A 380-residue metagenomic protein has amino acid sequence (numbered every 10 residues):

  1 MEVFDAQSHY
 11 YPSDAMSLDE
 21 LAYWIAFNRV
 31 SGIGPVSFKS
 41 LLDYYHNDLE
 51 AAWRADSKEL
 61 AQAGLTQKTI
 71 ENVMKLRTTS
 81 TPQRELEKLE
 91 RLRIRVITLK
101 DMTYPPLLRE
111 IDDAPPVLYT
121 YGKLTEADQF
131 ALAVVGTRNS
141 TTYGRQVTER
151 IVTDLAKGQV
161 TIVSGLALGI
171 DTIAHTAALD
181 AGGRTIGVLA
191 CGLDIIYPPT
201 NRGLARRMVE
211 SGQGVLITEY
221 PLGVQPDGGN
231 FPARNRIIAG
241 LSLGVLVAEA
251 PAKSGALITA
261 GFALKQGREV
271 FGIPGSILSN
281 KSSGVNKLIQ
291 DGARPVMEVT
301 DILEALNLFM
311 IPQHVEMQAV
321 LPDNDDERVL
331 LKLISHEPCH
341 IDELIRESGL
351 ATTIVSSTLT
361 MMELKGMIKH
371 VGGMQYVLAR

Functional and structural regions predicted by a protein language model:
E2-E20, T98-R380: Glycine-biased, small-residue-rich flexible motifs in mid-sequence functional cores and linkers
E2-M102, M367, G372-R380: Short, small/acidic-rich helices and loops at N termini and domain boundaries of DNA replication/processing enzymes
